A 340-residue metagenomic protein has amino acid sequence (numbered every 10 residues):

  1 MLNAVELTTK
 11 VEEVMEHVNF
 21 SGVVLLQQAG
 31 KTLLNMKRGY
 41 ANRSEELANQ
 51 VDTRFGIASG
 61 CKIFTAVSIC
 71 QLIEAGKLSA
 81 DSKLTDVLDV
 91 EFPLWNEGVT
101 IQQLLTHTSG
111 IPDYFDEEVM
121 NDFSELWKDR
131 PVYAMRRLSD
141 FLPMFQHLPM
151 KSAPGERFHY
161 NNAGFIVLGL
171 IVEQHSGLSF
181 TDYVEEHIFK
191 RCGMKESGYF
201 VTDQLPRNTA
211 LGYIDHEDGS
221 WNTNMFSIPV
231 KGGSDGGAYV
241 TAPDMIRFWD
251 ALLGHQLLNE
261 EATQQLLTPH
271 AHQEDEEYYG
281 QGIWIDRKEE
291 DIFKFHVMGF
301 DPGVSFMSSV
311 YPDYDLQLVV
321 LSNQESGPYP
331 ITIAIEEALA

Functional and structural regions predicted by a protein language model:
M1-G39, D86, E173-S176, D182-E186 (+2 more regions): Catalytic loop of the DD-peptidase/beta-lactamase superfamily, centered on the K-T-G motif and neighboring
A4, G56-S59, E74-D116, H147 (+4 more regions): Active-site helix/loop module of the DD-peptidase/beta-lactamase fold, centered on the serine-lysine SxxK catalytic
Q28, Y40-Y160: Active-site-proximal loop and beta-strand segments within enzyme catalytic domains
L33, S44, Q50, I73 (+12 more regions): Residue-level signal for pocket-adjacent positions within structured domains
K37, D52-R54, D116-E118, L126-L205 (+2 more regions): Catalytic-site signature segments of enzymes, centered on catalytic residues
V67, G169, W249: A cross-family signal for key residues in well-ordered alpha-helices that form functional helical elements
